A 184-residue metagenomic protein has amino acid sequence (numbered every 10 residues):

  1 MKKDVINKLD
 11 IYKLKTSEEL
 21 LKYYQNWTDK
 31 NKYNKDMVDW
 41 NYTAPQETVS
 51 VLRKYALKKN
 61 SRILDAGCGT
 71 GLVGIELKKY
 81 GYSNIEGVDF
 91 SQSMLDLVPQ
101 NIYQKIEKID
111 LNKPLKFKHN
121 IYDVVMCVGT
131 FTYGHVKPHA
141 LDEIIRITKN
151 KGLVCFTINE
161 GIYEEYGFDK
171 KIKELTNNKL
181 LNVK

Functional and structural regions predicted by a protein language model:
M1-Y55: Conserved class I S-adenosyl-L-methionine
A56-R62: Short helix-loop-beta connector
L64-P114: Class I SAM-dependent methyltransferase SAM/SAH-binding core
L115-V125: A short acidic, Gly/Pro-enriched loop at the edge of an enzyme's catalytic core that lines a small-molecule cofactor
C127-F131, T157: Residues lining the SAM
P138-N150: A short glycine-rich, Lys/Arg-flanked "PGG" loop and its adjoining helix->strand segment in the class I
K151-E160: Conserved beta-strand signature within the Rossmann-like core of class I S-adenosyl-L-methionine
Y166-K184: Conserved Class I S-adenosyl-L-methionine
